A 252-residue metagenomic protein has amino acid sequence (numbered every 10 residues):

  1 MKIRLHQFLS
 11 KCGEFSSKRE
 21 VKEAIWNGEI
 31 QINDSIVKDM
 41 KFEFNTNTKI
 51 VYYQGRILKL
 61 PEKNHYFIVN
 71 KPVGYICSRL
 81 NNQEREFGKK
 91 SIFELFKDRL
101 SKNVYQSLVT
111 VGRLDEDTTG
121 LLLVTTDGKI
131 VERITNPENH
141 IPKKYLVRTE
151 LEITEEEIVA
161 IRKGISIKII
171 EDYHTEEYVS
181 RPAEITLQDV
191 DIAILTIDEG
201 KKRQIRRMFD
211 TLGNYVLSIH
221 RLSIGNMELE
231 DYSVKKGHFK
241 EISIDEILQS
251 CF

Functional and structural regions predicted by a protein language model:
K2-F252: Basic, flexible Lys/Arg- and Gly-enriched helix-loop patches that mediate nucleic-acid binding at interfaces with rRNA
